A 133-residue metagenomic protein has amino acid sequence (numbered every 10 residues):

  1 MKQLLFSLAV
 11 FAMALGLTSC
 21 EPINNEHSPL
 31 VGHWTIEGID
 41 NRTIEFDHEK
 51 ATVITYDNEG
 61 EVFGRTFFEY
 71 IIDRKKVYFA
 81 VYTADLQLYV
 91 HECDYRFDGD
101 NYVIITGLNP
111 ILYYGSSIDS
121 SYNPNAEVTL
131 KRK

Functional and structural regions predicted by a protein language model:
M1-L4: Positively charged n-region of N-terminal signal peptides that target proteins for export
F11-A12: Repetitive helical segments and hydrophobic/amphipathic motifs
L15-S19: C-terminal motif of bacterial Sec signal peptides marking the signal peptidase cleavage site
C20-T35: N-terminal helix-cap/turn-to-beta initiation motif at the start of protein domains
E37-N41, T55-L112: Contiguous, well-ordered beta-strand patches that form the walls/edges of small beta-barrel/beta-sandwich domains
D47-I54: Short helix-loop boundary/capping segments
E69, R74, L108-K133: Edge beta-strand at a domain terminus
